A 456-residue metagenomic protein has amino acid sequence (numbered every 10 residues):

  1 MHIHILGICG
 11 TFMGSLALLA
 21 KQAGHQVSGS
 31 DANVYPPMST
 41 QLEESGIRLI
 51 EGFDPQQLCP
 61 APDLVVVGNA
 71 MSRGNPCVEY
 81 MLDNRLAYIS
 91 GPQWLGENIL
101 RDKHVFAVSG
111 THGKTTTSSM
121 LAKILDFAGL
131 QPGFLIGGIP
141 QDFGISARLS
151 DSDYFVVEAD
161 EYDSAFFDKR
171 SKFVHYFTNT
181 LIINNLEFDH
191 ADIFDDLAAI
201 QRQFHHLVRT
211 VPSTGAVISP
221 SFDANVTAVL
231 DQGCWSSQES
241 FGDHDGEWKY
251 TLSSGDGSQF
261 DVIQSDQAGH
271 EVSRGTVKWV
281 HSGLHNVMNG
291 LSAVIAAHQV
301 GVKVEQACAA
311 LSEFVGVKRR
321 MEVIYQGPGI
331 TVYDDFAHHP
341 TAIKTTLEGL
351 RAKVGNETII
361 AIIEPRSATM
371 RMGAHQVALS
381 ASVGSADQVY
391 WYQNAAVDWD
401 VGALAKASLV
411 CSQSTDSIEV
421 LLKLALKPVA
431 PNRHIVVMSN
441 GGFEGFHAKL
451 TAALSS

Functional and structural regions predicted by a protein language model:
M1-P37, E43-L49, A61, V65 (+6 more regions): ATP-dependent carboxylate-amine ligase
L19-Q22, E43, Q56-P60, N69 (+4 more regions): Phosphate-binding loop of NTP-binding sites
S30, G52, G91, L135 (+5 more regions): Generic beta-sheet signal
A32-Y35, F53-P55, N69-R73, S221-N225 (+2 more regions): Short, polar loop motifs at secondary-structure junctions
L49, Y88, V105, F134 (+7 more regions): Conserved beta-strand scaffold positions in the cores of enzyme catalytic domains, especially in NTP/NDP-utilizing
I50-F53, G91-G96, L135-G138, G233-G255 (+4 more regions): Beta-strand->loop->alpha-helix junctions that form or flank phosphate-binding loops in nucleotide-handling enzymes
L149, V262, V323-Y325: Conserved hydrophobic "DFG−1" position in protein kinase catalytic cores
T251-S273: Acidic-glycine-rich active-site phosphate/pyrophosphate-binding loop
